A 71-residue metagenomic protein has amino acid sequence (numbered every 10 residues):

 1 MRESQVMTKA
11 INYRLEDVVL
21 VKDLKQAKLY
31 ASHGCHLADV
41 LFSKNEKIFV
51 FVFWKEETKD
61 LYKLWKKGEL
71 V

Functional and structural regions predicted by a protein language model:
M1-E3, M7, K67-V71: Short intrinsically disordered terminal tails
E3-H33: N-terminal acidic leader/helix
D23, D39, K55: Pocket-edge structural micro-motifs
A27-K28, K44, D60: A broad, structure-centric signal for solvent-exposed, well-ordered loop/edge residues that line or flank functional
A31-I48: Acidic, low-complexity, intrinsically disordered interaction modules
I48-V71: Long, continuous compositionally biased terminal/linker segments
